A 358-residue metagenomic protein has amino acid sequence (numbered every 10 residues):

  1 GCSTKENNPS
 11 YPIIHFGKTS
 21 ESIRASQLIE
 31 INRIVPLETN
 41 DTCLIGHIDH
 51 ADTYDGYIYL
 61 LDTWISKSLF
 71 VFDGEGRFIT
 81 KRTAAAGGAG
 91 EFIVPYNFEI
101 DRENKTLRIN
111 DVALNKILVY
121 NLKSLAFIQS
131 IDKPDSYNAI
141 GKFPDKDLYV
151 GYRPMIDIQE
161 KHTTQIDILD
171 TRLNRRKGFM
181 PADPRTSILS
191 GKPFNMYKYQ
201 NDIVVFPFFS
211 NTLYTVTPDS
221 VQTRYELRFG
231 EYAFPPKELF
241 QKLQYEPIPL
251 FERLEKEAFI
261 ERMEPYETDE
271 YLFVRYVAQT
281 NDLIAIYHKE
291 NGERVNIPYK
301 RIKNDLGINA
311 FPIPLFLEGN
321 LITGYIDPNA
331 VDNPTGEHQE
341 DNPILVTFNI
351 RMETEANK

Functional and structural regions predicted by a protein language model:
E6-E38: Blade/loop signatures of beta-propeller domains
R33-K67, R262-P265: Beta-strand-rich domains and repeat architectures in extracellular enzymes and scaffolds, especially beta-propellers
E38-T42, R77-N104, D111: Blade-loop segments of beta-propeller domains
H47-H50, I93-N97, D135-K142, S187-N195 (+2 more regions): Repeated scaffold domains used in trafficking and secretory/extracellular systems, primarily beta-propellers
Y57-D62, K105-D111, D147-I158, N195-Y214 (+2 more regions): Short beta-strand elements that form the blades of beta-propeller/WD-repeat-like and other beta-sheet-rich scaffold
N110-H162, F179-P184: Asp-box/WD-like beta-propeller blade repeats and closely related beta-sheet repeat scaffolds
Y225-I248, N291-E318: Conserved blade-ending motifs and adjacent loop-strand segments that build the rim/top face of beta-propeller domains
F251-N296: Loop/turn-rich, solvent-exposed surfaces of beta-rich toroidal or solenoidal domains
